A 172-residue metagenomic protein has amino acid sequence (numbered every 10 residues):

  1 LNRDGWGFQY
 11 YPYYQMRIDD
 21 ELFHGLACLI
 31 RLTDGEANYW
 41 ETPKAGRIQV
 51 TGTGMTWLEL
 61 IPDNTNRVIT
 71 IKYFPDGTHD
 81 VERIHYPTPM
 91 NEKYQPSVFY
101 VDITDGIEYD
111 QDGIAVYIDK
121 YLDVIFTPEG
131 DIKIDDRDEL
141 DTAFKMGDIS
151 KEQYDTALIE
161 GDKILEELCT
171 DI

Functional and structural regions predicted by a protein language model:
L1-I61: Charge-rich, low-complexity N-terminal segments
W6-F8, E21, D148, E152 (+1 more regions): Charged, compositionally biased interaction regions
F23-H24, Y94-Q95, T127-E129: Short, well-ordered loop/turn elements at secondary-structure boundaries
L32, I103, R137: Residues immediately flanking
T42-M55, E59-L60, K72, D102 (+1 more regions): A signal for specific C-terminal beta-sheet/loop modules enriched in small/flexible residues with GP/PG/PP motifs
T56-I61, T65-Y109, A115-L122: Phosphate/ribose-recognition catalytic cores of enzymes acting on nucleotide-derived substrates
K120-I164: A hydrophobic, small-residue-rich beta->alpha segment in the mid-to-C-terminal subdomain of diverse proteins
